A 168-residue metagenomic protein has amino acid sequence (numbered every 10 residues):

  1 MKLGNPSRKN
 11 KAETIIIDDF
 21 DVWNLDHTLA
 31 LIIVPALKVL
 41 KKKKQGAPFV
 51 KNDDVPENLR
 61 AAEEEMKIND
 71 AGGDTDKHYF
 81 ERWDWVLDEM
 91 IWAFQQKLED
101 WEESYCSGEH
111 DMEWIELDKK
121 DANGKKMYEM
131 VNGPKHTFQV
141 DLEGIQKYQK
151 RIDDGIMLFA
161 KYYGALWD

Functional and structural regions predicted by a protein language model:
M1-Y162: Long, non-globular targeting/processing and low-complexity regions
W167: Cell wall/extracellular polymer interaction/catalysis modules
